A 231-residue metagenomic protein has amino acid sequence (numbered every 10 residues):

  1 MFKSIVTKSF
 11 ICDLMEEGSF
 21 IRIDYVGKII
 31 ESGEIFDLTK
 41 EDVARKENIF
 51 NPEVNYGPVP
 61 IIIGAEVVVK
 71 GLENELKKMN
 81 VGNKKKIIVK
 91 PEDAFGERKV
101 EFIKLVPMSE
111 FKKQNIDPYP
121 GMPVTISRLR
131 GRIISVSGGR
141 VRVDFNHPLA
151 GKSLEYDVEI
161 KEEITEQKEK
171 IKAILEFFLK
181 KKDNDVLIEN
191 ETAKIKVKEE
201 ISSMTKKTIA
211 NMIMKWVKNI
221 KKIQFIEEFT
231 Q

Functional and structural regions predicted by a protein language model:
M1-Q231: FKBP-type peptidyl-prolyl cis-trans isomerases
